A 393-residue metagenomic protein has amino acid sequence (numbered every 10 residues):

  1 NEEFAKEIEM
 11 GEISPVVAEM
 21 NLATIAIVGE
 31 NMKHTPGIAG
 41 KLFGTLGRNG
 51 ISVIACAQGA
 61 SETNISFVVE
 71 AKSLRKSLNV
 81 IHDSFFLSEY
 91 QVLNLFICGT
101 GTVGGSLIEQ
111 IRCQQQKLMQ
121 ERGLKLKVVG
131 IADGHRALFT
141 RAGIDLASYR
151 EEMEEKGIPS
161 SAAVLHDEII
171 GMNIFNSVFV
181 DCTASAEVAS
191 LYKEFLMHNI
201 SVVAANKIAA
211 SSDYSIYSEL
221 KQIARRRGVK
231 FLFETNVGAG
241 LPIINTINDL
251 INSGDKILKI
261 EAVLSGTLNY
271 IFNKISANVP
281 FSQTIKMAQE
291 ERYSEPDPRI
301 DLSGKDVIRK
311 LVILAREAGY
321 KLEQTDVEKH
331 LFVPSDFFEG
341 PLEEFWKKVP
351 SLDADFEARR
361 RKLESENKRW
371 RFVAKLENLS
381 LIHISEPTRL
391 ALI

Functional and structural regions predicted by a protein language model:
N1-E109, Q114: A conserved regulatory-domain signal marking ACT and ACT-like small-molecule sensing domains and adjacent regulatory
F4-M20, S52-A60, Y90-V92, M119-K127 (+3 more regions): Flexible, glycine/charged-enriched surface loops at secondary-structure junctions
E30, Q58-E62, T100, D133-R136 (+3 more regions): Short, ordered loop/turn segments at secondary-structure junctions
A55-C56, V178-D181, V202-A205, F231-T235 (+2 more regions): General beta-strand structural signal in soluble alpha/beta enzymes
L93-T100, G104-M197: N-terminal glycine-/serine-/threonine-rich beta1-alpha1-beta2 phosphate-ribose binding loop of Rossmann-like
A186-M197, K207-F233: Rossmann-fold NAD(P)-binding glycine/threonine-rich loop
S215-S218, R225-A354, A358: Core active-site phosphate/anionic-ligand binding loop and the adjoining beta-turn-alpha structural block in enzyme
I382-I393: Single conserved hydrophobic/aromatic residue that forms the stacking wall/gate of nucleotide- or nucleobase-binding
